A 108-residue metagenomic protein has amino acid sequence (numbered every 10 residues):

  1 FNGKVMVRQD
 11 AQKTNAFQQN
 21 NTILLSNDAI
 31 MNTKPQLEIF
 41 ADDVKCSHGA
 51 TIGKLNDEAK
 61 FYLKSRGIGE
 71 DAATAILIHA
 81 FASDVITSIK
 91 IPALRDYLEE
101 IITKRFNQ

Functional and structural regions predicted by a protein language model:
F1-R66, E70-Q108: Active-site gating/interface segments in enzymes
